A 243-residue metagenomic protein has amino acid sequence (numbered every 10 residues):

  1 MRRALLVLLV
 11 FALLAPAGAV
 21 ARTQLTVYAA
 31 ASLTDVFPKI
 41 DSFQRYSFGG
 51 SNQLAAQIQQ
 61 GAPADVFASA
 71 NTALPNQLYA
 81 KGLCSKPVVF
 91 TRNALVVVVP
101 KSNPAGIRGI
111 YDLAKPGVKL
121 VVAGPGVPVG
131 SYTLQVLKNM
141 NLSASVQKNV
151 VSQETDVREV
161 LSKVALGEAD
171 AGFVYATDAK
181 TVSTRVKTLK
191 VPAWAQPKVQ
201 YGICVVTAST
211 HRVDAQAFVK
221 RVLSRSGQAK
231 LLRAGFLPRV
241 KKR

Functional and structural regions predicted by a protein language model:
A4-P16: Bacterial N-terminal signal peptides
V20-D41, R45-F48, N52-P63, S69-K81 (+1 more regions): Exported/periplasmic ABC-transporter solute-binding proteins
